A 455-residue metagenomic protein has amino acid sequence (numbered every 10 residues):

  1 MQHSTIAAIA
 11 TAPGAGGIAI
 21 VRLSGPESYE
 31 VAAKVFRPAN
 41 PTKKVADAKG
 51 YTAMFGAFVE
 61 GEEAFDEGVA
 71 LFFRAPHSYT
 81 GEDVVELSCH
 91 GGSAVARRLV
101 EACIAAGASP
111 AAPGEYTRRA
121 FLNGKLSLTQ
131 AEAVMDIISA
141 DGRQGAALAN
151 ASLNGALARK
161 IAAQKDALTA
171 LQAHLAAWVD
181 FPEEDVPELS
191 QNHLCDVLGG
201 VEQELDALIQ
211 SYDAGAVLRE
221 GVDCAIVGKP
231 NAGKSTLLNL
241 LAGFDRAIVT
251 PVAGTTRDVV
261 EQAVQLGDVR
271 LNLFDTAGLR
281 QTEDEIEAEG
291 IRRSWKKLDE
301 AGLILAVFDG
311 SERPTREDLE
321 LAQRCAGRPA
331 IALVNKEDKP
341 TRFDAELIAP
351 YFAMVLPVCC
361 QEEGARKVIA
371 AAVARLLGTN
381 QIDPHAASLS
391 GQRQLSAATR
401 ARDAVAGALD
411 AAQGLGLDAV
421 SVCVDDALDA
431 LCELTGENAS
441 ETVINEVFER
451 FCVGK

Functional and structural regions predicted by a protein language model:
M1-A147, A151, G155, I331: A glycine-rich (often HGG/GG-containing) alpha/beta subdomain
Q2-I9, P13, R143-Q265, T282-D284 (+1 more regions): C-terminal-of-GTPase-core extension/linker across diverse P-loop GTPases
F55-F65, A70-R74, G254-T282, E300: Switch I (G2) and immediately adjacent beta-strands of P-loop GTPase domains
A242, A277-G278, G302, D309 (+1 more regions): Short glycine-/small-residue-rich Rossmann-like dinucleotide-binding loops
L271, L303, I331: Short, Asp-centered acidic motifs that coordinate Mg2+ and/or phosphate in catalytic or ligand-binding sites
L273, V307, L333: Generic enzyme active-site microenvironment
E287-S311: Inter-motif core of Ras-like GTPase G domains
